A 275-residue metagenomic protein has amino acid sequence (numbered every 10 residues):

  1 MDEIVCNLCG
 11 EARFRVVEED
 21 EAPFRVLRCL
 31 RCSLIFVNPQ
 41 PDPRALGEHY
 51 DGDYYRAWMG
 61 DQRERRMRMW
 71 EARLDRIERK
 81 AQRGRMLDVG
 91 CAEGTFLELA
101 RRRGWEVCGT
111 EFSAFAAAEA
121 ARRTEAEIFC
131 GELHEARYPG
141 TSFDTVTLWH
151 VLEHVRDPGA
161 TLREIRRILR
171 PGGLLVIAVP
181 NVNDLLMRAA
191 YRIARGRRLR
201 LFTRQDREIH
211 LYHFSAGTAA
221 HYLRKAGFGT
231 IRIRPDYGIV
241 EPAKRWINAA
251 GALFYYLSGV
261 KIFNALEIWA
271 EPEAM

Functional and structural regions predicted by a protein language model:
M1-W149, G159-L162, A216-G217, R234-G238 (+3 more regions): Conserved N-terminal segment of class I S-adenosyl-L-methionine
H134, R156-E164, I168, L174-M275: S-adenosyl-L-methionine-dependent methyltransferase catalytic module, highlighting the catalytic core
H150-H154: A short His-aromatic
